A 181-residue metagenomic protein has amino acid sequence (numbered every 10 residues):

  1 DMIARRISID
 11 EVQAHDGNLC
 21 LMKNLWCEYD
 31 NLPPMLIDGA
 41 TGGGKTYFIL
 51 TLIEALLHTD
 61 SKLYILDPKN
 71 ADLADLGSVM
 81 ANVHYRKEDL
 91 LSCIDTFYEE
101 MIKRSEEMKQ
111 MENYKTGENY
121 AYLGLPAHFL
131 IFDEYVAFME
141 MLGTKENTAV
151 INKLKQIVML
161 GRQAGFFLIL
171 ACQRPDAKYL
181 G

Functional and structural regions predicted by a protein language model:
M2-K109, H128, V136-G181: P-loop NTPase catalytic phosphate-binding loop
E106-A127: Short helix/loop segment immediately N-terminal to the Walker
I131: SF2 helicase catalytic motif II
